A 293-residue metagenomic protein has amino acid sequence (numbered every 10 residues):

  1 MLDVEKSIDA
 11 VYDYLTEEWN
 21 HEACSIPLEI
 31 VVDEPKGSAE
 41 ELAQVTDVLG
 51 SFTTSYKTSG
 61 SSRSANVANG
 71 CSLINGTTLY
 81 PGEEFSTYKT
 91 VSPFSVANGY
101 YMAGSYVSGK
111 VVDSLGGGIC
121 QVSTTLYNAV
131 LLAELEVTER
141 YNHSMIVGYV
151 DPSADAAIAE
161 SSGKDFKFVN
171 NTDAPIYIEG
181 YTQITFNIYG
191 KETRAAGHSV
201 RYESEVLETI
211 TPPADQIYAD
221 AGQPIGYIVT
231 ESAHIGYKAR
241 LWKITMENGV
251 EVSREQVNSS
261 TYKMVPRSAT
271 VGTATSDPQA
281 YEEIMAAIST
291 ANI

Functional and structural regions predicted by a protein language model:
M1-I293: Well-ordered beta-sheet/strand-loop patches within structured domains
